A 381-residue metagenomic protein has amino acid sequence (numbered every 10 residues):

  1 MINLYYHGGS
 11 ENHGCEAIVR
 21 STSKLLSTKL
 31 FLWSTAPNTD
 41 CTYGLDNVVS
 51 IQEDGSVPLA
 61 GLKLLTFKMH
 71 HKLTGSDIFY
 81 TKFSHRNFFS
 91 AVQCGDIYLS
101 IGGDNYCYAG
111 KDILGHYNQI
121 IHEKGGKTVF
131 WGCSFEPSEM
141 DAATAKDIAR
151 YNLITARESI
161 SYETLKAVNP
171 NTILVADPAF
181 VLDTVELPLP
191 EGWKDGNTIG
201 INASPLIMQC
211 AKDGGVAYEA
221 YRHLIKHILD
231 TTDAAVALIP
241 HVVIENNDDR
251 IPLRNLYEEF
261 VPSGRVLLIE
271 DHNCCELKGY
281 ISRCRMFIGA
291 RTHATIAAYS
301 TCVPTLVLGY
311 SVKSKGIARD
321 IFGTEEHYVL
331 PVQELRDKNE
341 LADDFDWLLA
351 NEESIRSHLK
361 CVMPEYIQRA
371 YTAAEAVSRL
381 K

Functional and structural regions predicted by a protein language model:
M1-K381: Active-site anion-handling motifs in enzyme catalytic cores
